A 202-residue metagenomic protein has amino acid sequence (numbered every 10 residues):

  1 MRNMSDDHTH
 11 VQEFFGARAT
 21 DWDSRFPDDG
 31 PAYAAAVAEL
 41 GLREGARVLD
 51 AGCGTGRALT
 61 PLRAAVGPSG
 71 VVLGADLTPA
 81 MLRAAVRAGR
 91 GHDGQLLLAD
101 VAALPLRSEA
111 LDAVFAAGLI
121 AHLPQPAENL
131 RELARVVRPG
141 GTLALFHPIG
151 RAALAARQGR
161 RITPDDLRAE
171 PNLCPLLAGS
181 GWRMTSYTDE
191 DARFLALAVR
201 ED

Functional and structural regions predicted by a protein language model:
M1-E44, R57-P61, M81-A84, R151-R160 (+1 more regions): Conserved class I S-adenosyl-L-methionine
L49-A51, T55-A103: Class I SAM-dependent methyltransferase SAM/SAH-binding core
G67, L123-P124, V137-R138: Helix-to-beta-strand junctions that scaffold the AdoMet/dcAdoMet cofactor pocket in Class I SAM-dependent enzymes
A102-A113: A short acidic, Gly/Pro-enriched loop at the edge of an enzyme's catalytic core that lines a small-molecule cofactor
A113-Q125: A short SAM/SAH-binding and catalytic strip from SAM-dependent methyltransferases
A127-P139: A short glycine-rich, Lys/Arg-flanked "PGG" loop and its adjoining helix->strand segment in the class I
G141-H147: Conserved beta-strand signature within the Rossmann-like core of class I S-adenosyl-L-methionine
W182, T188-D202: Core SAM-dependent methyltransferase catalytic element
